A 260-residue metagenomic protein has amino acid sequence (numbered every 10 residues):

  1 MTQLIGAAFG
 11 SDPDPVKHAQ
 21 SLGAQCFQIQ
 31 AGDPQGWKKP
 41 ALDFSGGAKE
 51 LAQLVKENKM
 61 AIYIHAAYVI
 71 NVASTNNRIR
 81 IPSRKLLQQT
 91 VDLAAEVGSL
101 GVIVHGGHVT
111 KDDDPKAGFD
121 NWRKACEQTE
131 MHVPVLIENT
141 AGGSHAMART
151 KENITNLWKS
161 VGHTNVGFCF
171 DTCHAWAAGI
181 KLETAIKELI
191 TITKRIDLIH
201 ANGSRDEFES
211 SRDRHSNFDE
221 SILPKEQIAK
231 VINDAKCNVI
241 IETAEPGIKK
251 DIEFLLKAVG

Functional and structural regions predicted by a protein language model:
M1-A66, I70, S74-Q89: N-terminal pre-domain/capping segments
Q3-F9, F27-I29, I62-A66, V102-V104 (+4 more regions): Hydrophobic faces of well-ordered beta-strands that scaffold small-molecule active sites in alpha/beta enzyme cores
A8-D12, G32-P34, A67-V69, G107-V109 (+4 more regions): Active-site beta-loop-alpha junctions enriched in small/polar residues
D12, A48, S83, L87 (+6 more regions): Aromatic/hydrophobic pocket-lining residues that form the small-molecule binding cavity in soluble enzyme cores
K17-A24, D43-Y63, Q89-G98, E127-H132 (+3 more regions): Acidic (Asp/Glu)-rich catalytic clusters
K56-N58, V72-F168, A177: Active-site acidic/histidine proton-transfer and metal-coordination neighborhood in alpha/beta enzyme cores
D113, M147-K151, T155, W176-N238: Gly/Pro-rich active-site loop or hairpin
I248-G260: C-terminal helical cap(s) of enzyme catalytic domains, especially alpha/beta-barrels
